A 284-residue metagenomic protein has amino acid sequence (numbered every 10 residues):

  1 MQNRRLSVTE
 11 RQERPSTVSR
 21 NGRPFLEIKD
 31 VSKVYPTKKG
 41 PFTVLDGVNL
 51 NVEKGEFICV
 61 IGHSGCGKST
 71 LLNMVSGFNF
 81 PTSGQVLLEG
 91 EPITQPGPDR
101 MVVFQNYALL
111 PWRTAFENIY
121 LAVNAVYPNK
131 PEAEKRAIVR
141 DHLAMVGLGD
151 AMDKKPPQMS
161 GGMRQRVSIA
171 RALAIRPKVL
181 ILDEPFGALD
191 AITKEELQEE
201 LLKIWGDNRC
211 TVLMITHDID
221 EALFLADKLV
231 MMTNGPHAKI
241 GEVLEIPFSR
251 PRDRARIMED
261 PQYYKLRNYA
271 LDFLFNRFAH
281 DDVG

Functional and structural regions predicted by a protein language model:
I61-H63: The feature captures the beta-strand-to-loop junction immediately N-terminal to the Walker
S76: Helix-to-loop junction immediately C-terminal to a conserved catalytic motif
G84-Q95: Conserved ABC transporter NBD signature motif
F116-N124, R136, D153: Short helical segment in ABC ATPase nucleotide-binding domains corresponding to the A-loop/adjacent helical element
P131-A151, K203: Conserved ABC ATPase "signature" region
K154-P157, I175: Conserved signature/switch motifs of ABC ATPase nucleotide-binding domains
I169: Hydrophobic anchor residue at the start of the ABC signature
L180-D183: Catalytic Walker B motif of ABC-type/P-loop ATPase nucleotide-binding domains
